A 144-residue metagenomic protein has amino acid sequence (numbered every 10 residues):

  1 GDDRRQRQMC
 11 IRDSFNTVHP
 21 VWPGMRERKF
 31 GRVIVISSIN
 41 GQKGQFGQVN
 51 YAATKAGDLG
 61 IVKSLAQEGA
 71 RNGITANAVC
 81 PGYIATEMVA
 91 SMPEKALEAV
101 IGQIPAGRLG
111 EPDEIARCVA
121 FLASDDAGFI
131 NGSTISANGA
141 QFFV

Functional and structural regions predicted by a protein language model:
G1-R7, I11-D13: Single conserved hydrophobic/aromatic residue that forms the stacking wall/gate of nucleotide- or nucleobase-binding
V18, T54, V62: Active-site helix of classical SDR
P23, Q67-E68, G128: Alpha-helical segment proximal to the catalytic Tyr-Lys
S38: Residue(s) in the substrate-gating loop at a strand-loop-helix junction that position the organic substrate next
K43-F46, A120, N131-V144: Short C-terminal tail/terminal secondary-structure segment of NAD(P)H-dependent dehydrogenase/reductase domains
K43-V49, R71-N72, G107, D125: Active-site loop immediately N-terminal to the catalytic Tyr-X3-Lys motif of short-chain dehydrogenase/reductase
A70, T75, I130-G132: Short, small/polar-rich loop/turn modules that mediate ligand/substrate recognition or access, typified
I104-I115, D126: A conserved structural motif in NAD(P)-dependent oxidoreductases
